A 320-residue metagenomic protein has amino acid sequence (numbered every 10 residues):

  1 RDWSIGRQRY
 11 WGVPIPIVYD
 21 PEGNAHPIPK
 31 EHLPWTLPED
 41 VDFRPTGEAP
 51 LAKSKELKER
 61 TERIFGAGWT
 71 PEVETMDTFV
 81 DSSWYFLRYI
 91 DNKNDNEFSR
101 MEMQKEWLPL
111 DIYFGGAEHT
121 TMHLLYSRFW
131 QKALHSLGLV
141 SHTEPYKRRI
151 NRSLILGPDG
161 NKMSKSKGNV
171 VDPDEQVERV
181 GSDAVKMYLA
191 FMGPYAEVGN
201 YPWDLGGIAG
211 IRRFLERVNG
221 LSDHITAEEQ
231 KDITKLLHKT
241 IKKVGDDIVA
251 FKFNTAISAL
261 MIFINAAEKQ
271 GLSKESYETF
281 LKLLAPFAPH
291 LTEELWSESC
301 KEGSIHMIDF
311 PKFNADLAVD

Functional and structural regions predicted by a protein language model:
R1-T226, K235-N265, E275-K282: Structured secondary-structure scaffolds
P202-A209, F251, N265, K269 (+2 more regions): C-terminal low-complexity, glycine/proline- and small-hydrophobic-enriched intrinsically disordered tails that act as
E229: Ligand/substrate-recognition segments at binding pockets and active sites
L281-I305: Catalytic cores of secreted or luminal carbohydrate-active enzymes
